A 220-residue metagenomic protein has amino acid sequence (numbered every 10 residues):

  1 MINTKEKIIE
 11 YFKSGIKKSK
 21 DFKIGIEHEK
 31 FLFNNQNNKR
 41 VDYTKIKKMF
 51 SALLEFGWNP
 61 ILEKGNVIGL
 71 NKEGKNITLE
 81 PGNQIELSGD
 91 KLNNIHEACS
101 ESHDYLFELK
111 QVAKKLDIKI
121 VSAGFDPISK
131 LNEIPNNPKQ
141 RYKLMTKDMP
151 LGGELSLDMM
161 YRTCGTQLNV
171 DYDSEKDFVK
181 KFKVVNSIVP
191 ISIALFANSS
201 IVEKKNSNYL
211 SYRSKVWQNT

Functional and structural regions predicted by a protein language model:
M1-E154, R162: Terminal catalytic/cofactor-binding subdomain
F125-T220: Loop-rich catalytic cores of soluble enzymes, especially ATP-dependent carboxylate-amine ligases and other
